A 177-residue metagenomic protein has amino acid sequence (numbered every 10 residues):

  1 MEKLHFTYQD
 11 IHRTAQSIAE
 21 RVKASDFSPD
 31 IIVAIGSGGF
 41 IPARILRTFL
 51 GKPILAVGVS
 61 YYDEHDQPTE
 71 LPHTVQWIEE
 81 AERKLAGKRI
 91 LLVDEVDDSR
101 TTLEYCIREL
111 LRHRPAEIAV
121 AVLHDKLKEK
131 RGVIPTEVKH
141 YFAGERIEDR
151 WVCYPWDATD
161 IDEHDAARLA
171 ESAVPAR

Functional and structural regions predicted by a protein language model:
M1-S28: Active-site-facing substrate-recognition patch
E2, R108-R177: PRPP-dependent phosphoribosyltransferase catalytic core
A24-S28, R83-A86, H113-R114: Glycine-rich phosphate-binding loop signature in dinucleotide/nucleotide-binding domains
F27-G36: Short glycine-rich phosphate-binding loop at a beta-alpha junction
I31, L55, L91, A119-A121: A structural signal for isolated positions on well-ordered beta-strands in alpha/beta enzyme cores
F49-L50, E137: Short, structured coil segments at secondary-structure junctions
K52-I90, R100-Y105: Short, glycine/charge-rich flexible loops or terminal/linker lids adjacent to PRPP-binding catalytic cores
